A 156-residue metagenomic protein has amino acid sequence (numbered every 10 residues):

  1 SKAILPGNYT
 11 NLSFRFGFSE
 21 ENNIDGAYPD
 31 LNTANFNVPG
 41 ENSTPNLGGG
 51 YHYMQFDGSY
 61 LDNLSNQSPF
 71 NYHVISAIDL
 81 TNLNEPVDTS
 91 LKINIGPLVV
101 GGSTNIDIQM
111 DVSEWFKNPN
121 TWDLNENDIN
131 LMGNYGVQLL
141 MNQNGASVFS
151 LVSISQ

Functional and structural regions predicted by a protein language model:
S1-Q156: A short, solvent-exposed, low-complexity linear motif enriched for acidic/polar residues with Pro/Gly/Ser/Thr
